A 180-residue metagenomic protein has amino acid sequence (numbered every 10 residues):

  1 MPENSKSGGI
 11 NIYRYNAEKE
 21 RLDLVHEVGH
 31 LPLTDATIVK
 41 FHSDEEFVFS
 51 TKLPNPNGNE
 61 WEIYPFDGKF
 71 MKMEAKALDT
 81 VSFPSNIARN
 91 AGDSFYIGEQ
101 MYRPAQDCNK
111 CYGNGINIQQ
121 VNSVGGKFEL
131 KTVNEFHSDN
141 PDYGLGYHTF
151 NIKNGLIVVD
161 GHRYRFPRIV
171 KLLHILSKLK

Functional and structural regions predicted by a protein language model:
M1-K180: Carbohydrate-active catalytic/glycan-binding domains of CAZyme proteins, especially the secreted or lumenal ectodomains
